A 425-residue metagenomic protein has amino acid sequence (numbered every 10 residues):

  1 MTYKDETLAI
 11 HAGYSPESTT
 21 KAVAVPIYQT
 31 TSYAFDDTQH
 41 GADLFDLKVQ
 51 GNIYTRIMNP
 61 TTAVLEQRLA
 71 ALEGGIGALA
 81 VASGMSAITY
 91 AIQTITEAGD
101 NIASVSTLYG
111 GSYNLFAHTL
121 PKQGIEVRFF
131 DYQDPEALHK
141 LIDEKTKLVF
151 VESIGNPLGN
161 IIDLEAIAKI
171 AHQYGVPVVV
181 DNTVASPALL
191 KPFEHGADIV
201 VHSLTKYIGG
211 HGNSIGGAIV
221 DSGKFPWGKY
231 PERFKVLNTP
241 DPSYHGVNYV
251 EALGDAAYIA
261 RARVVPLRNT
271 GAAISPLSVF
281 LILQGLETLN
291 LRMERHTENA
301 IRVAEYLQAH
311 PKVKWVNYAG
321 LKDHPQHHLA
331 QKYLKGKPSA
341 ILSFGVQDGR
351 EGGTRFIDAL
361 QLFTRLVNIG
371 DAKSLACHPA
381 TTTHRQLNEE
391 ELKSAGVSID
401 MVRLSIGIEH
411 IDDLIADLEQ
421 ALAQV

Functional and structural regions predicted by a protein language model:
T2-N59, Q67-R68: N-terminal "arm"/small-domain region of PLP-dependent enzymes with the aminotransferase-like
A9-S18, A78-A309: Conserved PLP-enzyme active-site core in the AAT-like
D37-T89, G111-T119: Conserved N-terminal alpha-helix of the aminotransferase class I/II PLP-enzyme fold
A117, E126, E144, R292 (+3 more regions): PLP-dependent enzyme catalytic core of the Aspartate aminotransferase-like
V149, G217-I219, V316, L342 (+1 more regions): Well-ordered beta-strand positions enriched in small/hydrophobic/aromatic, beta-favoring residues
I154, T183-A185, L321, Q347 (+1 more regions): Active-site beta-loop-alpha junctions enriched in small/polar residues
V220, S343-G345, S405-G407: Short hydrophobic/aromatic beta-strand micro-patches that form the beta-sheet surface supporting nucleotide- or nucleic
T270-A273, L277-V279, Q284-T288, M293-R295 (+3 more regions): Conserved small-domain helix->loop->beta segment predominantly found in fold-type I
